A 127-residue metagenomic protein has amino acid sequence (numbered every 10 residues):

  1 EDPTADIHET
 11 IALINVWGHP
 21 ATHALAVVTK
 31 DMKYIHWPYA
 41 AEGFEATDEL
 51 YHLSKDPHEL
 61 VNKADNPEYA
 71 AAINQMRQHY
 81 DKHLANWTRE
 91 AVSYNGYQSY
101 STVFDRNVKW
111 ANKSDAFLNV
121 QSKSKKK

Functional and structural regions predicted by a protein language model:
E1-L25, V61, A71-Q78, V92-G96: Polar, surface-exposed loop/tail segments that function as active-site lids or cofactor/substrate-recognition elements
A24-D48: Low-complexity, glycine/alanine/valine/leucine- and proline-rich hydrophobic stretches
P38, E59, K63: Active-site-proximal flexible loops/turns
L50-H52: Hydrophobic beta-strand positions in blades of beta-propellers and related beta-sheet-rich domains
D56: Intrinsically disordered, low-complexity polar regions and short flexible loop motifs
K63-K127: Long, internal low-complexity/basic segments
